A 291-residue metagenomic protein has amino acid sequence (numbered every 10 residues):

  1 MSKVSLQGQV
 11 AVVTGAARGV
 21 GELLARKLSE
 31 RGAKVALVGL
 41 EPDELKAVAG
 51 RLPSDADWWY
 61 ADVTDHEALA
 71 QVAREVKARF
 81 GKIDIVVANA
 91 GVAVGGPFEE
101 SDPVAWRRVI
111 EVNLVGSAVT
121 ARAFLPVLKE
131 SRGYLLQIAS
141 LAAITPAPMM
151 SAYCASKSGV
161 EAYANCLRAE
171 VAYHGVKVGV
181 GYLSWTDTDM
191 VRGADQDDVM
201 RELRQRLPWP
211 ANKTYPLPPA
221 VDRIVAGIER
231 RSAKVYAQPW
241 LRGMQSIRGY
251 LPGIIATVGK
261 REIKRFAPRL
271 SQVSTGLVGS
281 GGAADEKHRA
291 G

Functional and structural regions predicted by a protein language model:
V10, A17-R18: Conserved glycine-rich cofactor-binding loop
R31-A47: Conserved glycine-rich Rossmann-like NAD(P)H-binding loop of the short-chain dehydrogenase/reductase
A61-Q71, P103: The beta1-alpha1 cofactor-binding region of Rossmann-like NAD(H)/NADP(H)-dependent oxidoreductases
P97-F98, D102-R107: Substrate-binding pocket helix/loop in short-chain dehydrogenase/reductase
A121, S156: Active-site helix of classical SDR
S140: Residue(s) in the substrate-gating loop at a strand-loop-helix junction that position the organic substrate next
Y173-P239: SDR active-site lid
